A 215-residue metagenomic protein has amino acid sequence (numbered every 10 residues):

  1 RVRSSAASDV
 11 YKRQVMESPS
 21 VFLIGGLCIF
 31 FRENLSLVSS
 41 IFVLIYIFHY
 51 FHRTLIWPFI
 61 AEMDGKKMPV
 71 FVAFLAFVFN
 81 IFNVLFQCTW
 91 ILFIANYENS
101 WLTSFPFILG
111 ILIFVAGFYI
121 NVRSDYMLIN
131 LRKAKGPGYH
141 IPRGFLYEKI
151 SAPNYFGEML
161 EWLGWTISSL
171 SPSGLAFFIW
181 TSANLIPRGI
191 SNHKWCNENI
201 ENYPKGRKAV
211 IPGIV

Functional and structural regions predicted by a protein language model:
R1-A7, Y11: Single conserved hydrophobic/aromatic residue that forms the stacking wall/gate of nucleotide- or nucleobase-binding
V2, Y50, T54, H193-K194: Hydrophobic alpha-helical segments, especially transmembrane helices and their immediate juxtamembrane helical caps
K12-M16, S151-N154: Select subsegments of transmembrane alpha-helices in polytopic membrane proteins, especially boundary-proximal
M16-G26: A generic, lipid-embedded transmembrane alpha helix
I24-S36, F77-F79, L92-V215: Hydrophobic transmembrane alpha-helices
L37-W90: Hydrophobic alpha-helical segments and helix pairs
